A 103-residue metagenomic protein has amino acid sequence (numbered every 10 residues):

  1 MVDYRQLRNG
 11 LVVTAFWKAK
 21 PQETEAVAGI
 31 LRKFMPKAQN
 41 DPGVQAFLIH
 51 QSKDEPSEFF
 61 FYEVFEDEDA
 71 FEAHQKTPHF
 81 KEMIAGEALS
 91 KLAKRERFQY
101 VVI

Functional and structural regions predicted by a protein language model:
M1-N9, I49-S57, I84-I103: Glycine-rich beta-strand-turn "strand-cap" elements at beta-sheet edges
V2, Q6, E25, H74-P78: Residues at secondary-structure transition points
L11-K18, L48-Q75: Short, well-ordered beta-strand segments in beta-rich or mixed alpha/beta enzyme and ligand-binding folds
A15, T77-K81, I103: Short flexible/disordered coil segments
A15-P42, L48-H50: Short, contiguous, helix-prone interaction/anchoring segments in small proteins
A19-P21, D67, V101-I103: Non-catalytic surface loops within mature trypsin-like serine protease
Q39-Q45, V64-F98: An amphipathic, aromatic/His-enriched active-site/gating alpha helix that lines ligand/cofactor pockets
